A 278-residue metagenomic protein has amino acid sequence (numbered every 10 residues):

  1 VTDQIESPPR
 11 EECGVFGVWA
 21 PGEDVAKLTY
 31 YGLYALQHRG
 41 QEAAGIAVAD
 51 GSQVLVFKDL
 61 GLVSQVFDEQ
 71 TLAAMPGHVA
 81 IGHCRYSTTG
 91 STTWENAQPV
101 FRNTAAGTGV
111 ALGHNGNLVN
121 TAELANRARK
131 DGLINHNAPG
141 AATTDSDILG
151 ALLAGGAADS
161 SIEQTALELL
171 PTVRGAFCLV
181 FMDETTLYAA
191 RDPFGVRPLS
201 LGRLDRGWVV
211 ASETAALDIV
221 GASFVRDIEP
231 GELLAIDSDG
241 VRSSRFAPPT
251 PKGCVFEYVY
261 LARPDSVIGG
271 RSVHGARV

Functional and structural regions predicted by a protein language model:
V1-P230, A235-V278: Conserved short alpha-helical segments that host acidic/polar catalytic motifs at enzyme active sites
